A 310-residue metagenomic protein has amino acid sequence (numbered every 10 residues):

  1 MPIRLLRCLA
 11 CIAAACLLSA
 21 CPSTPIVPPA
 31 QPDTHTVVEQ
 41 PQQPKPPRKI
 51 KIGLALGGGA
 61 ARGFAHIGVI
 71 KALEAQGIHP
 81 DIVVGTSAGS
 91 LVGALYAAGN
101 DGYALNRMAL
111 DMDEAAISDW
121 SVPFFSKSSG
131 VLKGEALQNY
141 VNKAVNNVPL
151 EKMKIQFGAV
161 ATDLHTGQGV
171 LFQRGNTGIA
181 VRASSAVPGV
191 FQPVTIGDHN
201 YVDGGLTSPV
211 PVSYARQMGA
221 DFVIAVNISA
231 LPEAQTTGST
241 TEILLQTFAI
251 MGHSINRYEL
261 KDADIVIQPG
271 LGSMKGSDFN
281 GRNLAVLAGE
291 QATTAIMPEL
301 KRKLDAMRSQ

Functional and structural regions predicted by a protein language model:
M1-I12: Bacterial N-terminal signal peptides that target proteins for export
P2, C21-V83, L95-Q310: Patatin-like phospholipase
G85, G89: Gly/Ala-rich beta-loop-alpha elbow adjacent to hydrolase catalytic centers
